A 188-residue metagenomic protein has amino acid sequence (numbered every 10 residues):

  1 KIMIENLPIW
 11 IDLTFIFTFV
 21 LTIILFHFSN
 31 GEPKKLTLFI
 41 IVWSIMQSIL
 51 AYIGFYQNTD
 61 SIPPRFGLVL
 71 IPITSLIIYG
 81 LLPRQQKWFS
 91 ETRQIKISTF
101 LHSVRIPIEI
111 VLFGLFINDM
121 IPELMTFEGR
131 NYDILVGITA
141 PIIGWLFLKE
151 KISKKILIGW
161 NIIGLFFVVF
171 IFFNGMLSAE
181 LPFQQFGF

Functional and structural regions predicted by a protein language model:
I2-V20, N58-L70: Hydrophobic transmembrane alpha-helical segments in integral membrane proteins
I11-L21, L36-Q47, P107: Alpha-helical transmembrane segments
D12-I23, L70-R84, L135-G144: Hydrophobic cores of alpha-helical transmembrane segments in multi-pass inner/ER membrane proteins, independent
N30-V42, R93-T99, S153-L157: Membrane-interfacial loop-to-transmembrane alpha-helix junctions, especially the N-terminal start
S44-G114: A glycine-rich, hydrophobic loop/mini-helix early in the fold
Q86-S153: Membrane-proximal helix-loop-helix units in multi-pass membrane proteins
I158-F173: Hydrophobic alpha-helical membrane-insertion segments
E180-F188: Short, membrane-exposed interhelical loops at transmembrane-helix boundaries
